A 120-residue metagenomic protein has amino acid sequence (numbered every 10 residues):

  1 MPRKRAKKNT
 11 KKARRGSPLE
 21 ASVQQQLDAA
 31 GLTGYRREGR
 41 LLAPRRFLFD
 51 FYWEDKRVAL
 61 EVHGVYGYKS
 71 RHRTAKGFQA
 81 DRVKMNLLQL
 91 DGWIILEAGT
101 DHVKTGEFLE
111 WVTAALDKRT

Functional and structural regions predicted by a protein language model:
M1-T120: Nucleic-acid endo/exonuclease domains
